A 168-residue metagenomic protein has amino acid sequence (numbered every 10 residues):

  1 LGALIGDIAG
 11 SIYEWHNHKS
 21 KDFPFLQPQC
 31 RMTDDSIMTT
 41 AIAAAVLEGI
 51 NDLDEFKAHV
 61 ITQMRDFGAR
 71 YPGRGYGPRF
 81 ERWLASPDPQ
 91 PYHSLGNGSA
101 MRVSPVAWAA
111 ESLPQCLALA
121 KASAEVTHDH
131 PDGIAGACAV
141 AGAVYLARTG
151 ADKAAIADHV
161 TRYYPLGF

Functional and structural regions predicted by a protein language model:
L1-F168: Structured, active/binding-site neighborhoods that engage oxygen-rich ligands
